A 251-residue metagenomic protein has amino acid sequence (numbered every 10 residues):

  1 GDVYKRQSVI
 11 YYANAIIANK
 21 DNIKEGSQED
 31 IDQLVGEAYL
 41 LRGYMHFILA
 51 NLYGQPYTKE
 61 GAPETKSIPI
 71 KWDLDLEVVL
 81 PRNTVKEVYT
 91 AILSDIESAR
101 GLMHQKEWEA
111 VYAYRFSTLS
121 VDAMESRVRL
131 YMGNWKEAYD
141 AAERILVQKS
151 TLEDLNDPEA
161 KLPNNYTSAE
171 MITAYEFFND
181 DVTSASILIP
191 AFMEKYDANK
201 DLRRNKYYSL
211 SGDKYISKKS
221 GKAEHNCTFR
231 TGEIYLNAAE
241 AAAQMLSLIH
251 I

Functional and structural regions predicted by a protein language model:
G1-Y53, G101-H104, W108, K222-F229 (+1 more regions): Conserved, well-structured interaction surfaces
E29, L52-K86, T90: Short coil/linker segments at helix-helix boundaries
M103-Y139: Aromatic- and glycine-enriched pocket-lining scaffold segments that form the walls of small-molecule binding clefts
G133, E137-G232: Hydrophobic-face positions in mid-chain alpha helices that act as interaction patches
